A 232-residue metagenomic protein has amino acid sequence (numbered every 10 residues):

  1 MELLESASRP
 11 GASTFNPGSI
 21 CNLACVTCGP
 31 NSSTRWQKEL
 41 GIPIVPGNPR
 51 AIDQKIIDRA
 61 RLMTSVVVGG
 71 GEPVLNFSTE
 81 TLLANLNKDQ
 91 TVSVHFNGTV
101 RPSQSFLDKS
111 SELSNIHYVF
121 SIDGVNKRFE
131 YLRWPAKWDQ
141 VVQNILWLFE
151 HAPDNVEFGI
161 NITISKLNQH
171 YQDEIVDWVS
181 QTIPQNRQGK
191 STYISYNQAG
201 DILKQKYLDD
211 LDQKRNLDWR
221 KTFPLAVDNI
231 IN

Functional and structural regions predicted by a protein language model:
M1-L3: N-terminal juxtadomain amphipathic helix that follows a signal peptide/anchor or precedes a small N-terminal auxiliary
P10-I20, N31-R50, A60-F77, K88-Q104 (+3 more regions): Core AdoMet radical
T27: Short, cysteine/histidine-rich loop/knuckle motifs that typically chelate Zn2+
D53-I57: Conserved alpha-helix/loop element of class I SAM-dependent methyltransferases that forms part of the SAM/SAH-binding
S78-A84, S103-S110, Y171-I175: Distinct, well-ordered alpha-helical segments
K166-T182: Catalytic cores of alpha/beta
S180-N232: C-terminal accessory regions of radical SAM enzymes
